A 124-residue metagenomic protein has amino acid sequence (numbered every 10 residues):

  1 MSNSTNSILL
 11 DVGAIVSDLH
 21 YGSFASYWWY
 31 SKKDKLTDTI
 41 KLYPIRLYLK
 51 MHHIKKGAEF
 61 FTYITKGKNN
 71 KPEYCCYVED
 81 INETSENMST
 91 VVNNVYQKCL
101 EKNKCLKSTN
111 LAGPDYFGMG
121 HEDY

Functional and structural regions predicted by a protein language model:
M1-D80: Long, contiguous regulatory modules within eukaryotic nuclear regulatory proteins
Y74-Y124: Polybasic, proline/glycine-rich intrinsically disordered low-complexity segments
